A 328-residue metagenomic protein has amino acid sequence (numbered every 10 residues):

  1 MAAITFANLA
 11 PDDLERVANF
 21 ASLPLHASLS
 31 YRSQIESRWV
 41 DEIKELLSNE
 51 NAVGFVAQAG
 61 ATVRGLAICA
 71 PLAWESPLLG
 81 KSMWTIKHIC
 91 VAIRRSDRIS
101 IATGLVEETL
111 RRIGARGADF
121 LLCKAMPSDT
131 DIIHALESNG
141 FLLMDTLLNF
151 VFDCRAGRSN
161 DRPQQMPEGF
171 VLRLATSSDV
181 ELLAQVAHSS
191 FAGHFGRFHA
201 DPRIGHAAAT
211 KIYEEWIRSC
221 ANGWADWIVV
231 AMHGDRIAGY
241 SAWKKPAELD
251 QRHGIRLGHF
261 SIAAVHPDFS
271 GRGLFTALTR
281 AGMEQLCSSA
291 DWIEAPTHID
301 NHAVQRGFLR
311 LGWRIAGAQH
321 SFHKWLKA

Functional and structural regions predicted by a protein language model:
A2-A21, V171-H194: A short beta-loop-alpha structural element at the N-terminal edge of CoA-dependent acyl/N-acetyltransferase catalytic
S22-G54, H206-I228: Active-site rim helix/loop that mediates acceptor-substrate recognition in acyltransferases
V40-A118, L122-P127, C154, G239-P267: Conserved donor-binding loop and adjoining core beta-sheet/short helix segment in diverse acyl/aminoacyl transferases
C90-S178, Q319-K324: Acyl-donor-binding surface of acyltransferase catalytic domains
T109-I113, L278, G282-L286, V304: Short hydrophobic clusters on alpha-helical segments that form packing/core surfaces in small helical domains
L122-D131, P267, A295-Q305, H323-L326: Conserved beta-strand-loop-alpha-helix junction that forms the acyl-donor binding cleft
H134-L136, G307-F308, W313: Conserved active-site tyrosine of GNAT-family acetyltransferases
R197-A200, A225, V230: Phosphate-binding active sites in nucleotide-utilizing proteins
